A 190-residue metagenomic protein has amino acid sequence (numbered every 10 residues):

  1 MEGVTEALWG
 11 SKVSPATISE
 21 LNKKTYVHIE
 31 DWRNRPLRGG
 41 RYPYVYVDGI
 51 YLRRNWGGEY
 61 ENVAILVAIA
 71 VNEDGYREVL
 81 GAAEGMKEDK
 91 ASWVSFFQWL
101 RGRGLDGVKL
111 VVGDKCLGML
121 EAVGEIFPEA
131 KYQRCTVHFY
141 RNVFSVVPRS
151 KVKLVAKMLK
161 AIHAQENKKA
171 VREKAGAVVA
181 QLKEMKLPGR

Functional and structural regions predicted by a protein language model:
M1: Short alpha-helical "recognition helix" segments of helix-turn-helix
V4-V112, L117, E121, I126-E129: RNase H-like nuclease fold core
G124-R190: Extended amphipathic alpha-helical interaction segments
